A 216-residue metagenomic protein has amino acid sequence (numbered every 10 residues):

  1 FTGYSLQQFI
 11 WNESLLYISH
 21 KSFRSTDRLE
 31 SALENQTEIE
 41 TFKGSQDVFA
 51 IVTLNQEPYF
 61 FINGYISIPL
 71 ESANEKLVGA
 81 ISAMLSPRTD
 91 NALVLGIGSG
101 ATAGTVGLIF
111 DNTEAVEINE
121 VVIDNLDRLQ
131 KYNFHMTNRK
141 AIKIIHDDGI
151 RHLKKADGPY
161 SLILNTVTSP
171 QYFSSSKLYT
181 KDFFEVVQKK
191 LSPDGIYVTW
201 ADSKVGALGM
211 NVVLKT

Functional and structural regions predicted by a protein language model:
F1-F134, G149, V212-K215: Class I S-adenosylmethionine
P87, G107, D157, L191-S192: Short conserved AdoMet
A92, I163, Y197: Receiver (REC) domain switch-region micro-motif
I123-G158, L162-Y172: S-adenosyl-L-methionine
S169-P170, D202-G206: Short "lid" loop at the C-terminus of a central beta-strand within the Rossmann-like core of SAM-dependent
Y179-D194: A short glycine-rich, Lys/Arg-flanked "PGG" loop and its adjoining helix->strand segment in the class I
F184, G209-T216: Conserved Class I S-adenosyl-L-methionine
D194-A201: Conserved beta-strand signature within the Rossmann-like core of class I S-adenosyl-L-methionine
